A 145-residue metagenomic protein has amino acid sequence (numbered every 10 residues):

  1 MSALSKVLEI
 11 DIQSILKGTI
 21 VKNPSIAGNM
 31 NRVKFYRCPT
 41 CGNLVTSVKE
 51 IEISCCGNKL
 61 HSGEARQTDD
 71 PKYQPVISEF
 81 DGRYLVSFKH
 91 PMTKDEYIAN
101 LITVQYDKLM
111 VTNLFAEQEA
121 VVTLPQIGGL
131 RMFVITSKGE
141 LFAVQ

Functional and structural regions predicted by a protein language model:
M1-E9, I15-L16: Hydrophobic micro-packing sites on short alpha-helices
D11-N29: Short amphipathic recognition helices of helix-turn-helix/homeodomain-type DNA-binding modules
F35, E52, F133: Residues immediately within or flanking Cys/His clusters that coordinate Zn2+ in small zinc-binding modules
C38-C41, C55, T136: Short cysteine-rich clusters marking metal-coordination/redox-active sites
K49-S62: Cysteine-rich micro-motifs
L60-I77: Short metal-binding segments enriched for Cys and/or His
L85-F88, E119-I127: Exposed aromatic-hydrophobic patches
G139-Q145: Edge beta-strands of extracellular beta-sandwich domains
